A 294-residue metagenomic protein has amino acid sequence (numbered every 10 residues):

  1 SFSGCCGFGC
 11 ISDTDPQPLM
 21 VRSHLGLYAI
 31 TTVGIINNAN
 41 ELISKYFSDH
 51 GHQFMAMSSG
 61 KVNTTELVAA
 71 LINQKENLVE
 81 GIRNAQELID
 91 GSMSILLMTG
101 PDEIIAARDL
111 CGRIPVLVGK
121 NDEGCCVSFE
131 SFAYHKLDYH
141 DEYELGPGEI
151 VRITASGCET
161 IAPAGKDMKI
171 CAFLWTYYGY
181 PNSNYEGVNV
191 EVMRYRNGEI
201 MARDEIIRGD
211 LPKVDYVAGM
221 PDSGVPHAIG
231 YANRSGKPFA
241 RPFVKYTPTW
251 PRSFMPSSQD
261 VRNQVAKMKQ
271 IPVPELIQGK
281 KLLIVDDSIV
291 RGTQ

Functional and structural regions predicted by a protein language model:
S1-G146, R152-D215, M220: Conserved short alpha-helical segments that host acidic/polar catalytic motifs at enzyme active sites
T32, Q278, D286: A cytosolic small-molecule/anion-sensing beta-strand core signal
I35-I36, M220-P226, V290-T293: Gly/Ser/Thr-rich loops at beta-strand to alpha-helix junctions that form or flank small-molecule/cofactor-binding
K75, D286-G292: Short, glycine-rich nucleotide/cofactor-binding loops
A107, I284-V285: Generic enzyme active-site microenvironment
M201, Y231, D287-S288: Hydrophobic, well-ordered secondary-structure elements that form the walls of internal hydrophobic environments
I207, P212-F239, K245-W250: Long, K/E/R/D-enriched contiguous segments that form extended
N233-L282, G292-T293: Short, glycine/charge-rich flexible loops or terminal/linker lids adjacent to PRPP-binding catalytic cores
